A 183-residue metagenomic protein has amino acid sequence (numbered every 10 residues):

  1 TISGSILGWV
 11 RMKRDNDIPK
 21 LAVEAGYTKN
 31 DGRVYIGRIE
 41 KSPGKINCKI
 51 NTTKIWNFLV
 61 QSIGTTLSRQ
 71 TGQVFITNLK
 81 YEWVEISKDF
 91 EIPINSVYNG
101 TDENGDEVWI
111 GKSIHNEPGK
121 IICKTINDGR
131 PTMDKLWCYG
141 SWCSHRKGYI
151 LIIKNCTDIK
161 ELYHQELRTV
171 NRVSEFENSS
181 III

Functional and structural regions predicted by a protein language model:
T1-E175, I181: A structural motif
